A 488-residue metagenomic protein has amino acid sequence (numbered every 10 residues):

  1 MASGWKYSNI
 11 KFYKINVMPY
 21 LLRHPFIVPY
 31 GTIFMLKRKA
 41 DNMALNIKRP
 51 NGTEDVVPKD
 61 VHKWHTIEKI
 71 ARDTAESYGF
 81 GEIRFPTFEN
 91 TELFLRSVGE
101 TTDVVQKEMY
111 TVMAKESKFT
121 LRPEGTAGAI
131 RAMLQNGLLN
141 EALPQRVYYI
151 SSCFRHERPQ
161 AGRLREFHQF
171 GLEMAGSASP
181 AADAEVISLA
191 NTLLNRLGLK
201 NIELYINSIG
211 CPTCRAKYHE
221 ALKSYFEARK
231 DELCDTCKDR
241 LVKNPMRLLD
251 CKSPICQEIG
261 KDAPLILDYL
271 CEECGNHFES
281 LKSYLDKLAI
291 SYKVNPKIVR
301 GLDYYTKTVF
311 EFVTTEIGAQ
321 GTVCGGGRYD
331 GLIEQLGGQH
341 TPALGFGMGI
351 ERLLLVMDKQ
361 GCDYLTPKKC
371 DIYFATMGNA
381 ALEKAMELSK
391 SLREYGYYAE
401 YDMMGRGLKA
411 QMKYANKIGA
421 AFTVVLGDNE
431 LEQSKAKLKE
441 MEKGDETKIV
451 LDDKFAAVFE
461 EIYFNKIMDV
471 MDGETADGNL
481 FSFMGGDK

Functional and structural regions predicted by a protein language model:
M1-A2, I15, V61: Intrinsically disordered regions, especially transient/low-confidence alpha-helical propensity segments and coil-helix
N9-I10, V28, L36: Intrinsically disordered, low-complexity segments enriched in serine/threonine/proline/glycine and often basic
K14-V17, P25-G31: Short hydrophobic alpha-helical segments enriched in small aliphatic residues
H24, R38-K488: TRNA-recognition modules of translation machinery and tRNA-sensing kinases, especially anticodon-binding
